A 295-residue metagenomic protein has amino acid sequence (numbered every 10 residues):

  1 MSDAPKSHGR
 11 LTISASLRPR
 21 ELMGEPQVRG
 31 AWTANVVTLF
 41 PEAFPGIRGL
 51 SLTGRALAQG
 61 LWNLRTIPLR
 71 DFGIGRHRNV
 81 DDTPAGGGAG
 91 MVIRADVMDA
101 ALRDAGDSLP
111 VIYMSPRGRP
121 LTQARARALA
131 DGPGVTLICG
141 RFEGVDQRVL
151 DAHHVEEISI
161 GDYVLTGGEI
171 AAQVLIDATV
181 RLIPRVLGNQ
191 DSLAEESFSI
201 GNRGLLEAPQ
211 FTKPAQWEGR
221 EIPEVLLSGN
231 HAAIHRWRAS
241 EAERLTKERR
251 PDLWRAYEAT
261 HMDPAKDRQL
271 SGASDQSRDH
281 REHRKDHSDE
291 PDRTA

Functional and structural regions predicted by a protein language model:
M1-L102, L227-R255, S274: N-terminal nucleotide/polyanion-binding subdomain common to many enzyme families
N35-V37, R65-I67, P110-I112, V135-L137 (+1 more regions): Hydrophobic/aromatic beta-strand patches that form the interior of the parallel beta-sheet core in alpha/beta enzyme
S51-A56, R127-D131, A152-H153: Short, solvent-exposed amphipathic alpha-helical segments in soluble enzyme and RNA/protein-processing domains
V92-R141, D146-Q147, P184: S-adenosyl-L-methionine/SAH cofactor-binding core of RNA-modifying enzymes
V145, V149-E196, I200: Structured adenosyl-cofactor binding patch, chiefly the S-adenosyl-L-methionine
F198, N202-H261: Long, charged alpha-helical interface segments
R249, M262-S271: Oxyanion-binding "anion nests"
R278-A295: Long, low-complexity, intrinsically disordered segments
